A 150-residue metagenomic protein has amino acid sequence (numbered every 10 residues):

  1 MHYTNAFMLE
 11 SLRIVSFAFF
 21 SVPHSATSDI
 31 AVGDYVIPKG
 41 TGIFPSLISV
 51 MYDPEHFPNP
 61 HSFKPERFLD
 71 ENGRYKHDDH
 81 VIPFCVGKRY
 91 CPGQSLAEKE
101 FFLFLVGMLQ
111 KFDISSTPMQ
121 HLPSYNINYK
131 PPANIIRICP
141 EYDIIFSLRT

Functional and structural regions predicted by a protein language model:
M1-D34, P54, P140: Conserved cytochrome P450 K-helix E-x-x-R motif and the immediately C-terminal K′/meander segment
H2-A6, D79, K99-V106: A structural signal for well-ordered alpha-helical segments within the folded catalytic domains of diverse enzymes
S11, I37-G40, F63, G87 (+2 more regions): Hydrophobic, well-ordered secondary-structure elements that form the walls of internal hydrophobic environments
P45-N72: Conserved cytochrome P450 K-helix/beta-meander segment immediately N-terminal to the heme-binding cysteine loop
L47, F101, L105, I144-F146: Hydrophobic, repeat-rich solenoid/adaptor surfaces of innate immune receptors and signaling proteins
E71-F101, N128-P132: Cytochrome P450 heme-thiolate "Cys pocket" and heme-binding signature region
Q94-I135: Cytochrome P450 heme-binding "Cys pocket" and the immediately downstream C-terminal segment
A133-T150: C-terminal helix/juxtamembrane-tail motif
